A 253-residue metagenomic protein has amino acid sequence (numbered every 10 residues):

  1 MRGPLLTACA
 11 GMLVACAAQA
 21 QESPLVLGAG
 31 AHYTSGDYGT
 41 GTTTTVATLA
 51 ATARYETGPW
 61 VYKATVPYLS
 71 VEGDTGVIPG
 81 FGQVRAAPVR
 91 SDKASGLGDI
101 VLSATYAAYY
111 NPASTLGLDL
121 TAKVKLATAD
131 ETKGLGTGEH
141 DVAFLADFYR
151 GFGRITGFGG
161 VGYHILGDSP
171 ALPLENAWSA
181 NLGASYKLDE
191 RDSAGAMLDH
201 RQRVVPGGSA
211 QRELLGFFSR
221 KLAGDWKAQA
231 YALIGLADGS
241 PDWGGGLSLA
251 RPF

Functional and structural regions predicted by a protein language model:
M1-P24: Cleavable N-terminal export/targeting peptides
A20-D168, A177-F253: Transmembrane beta-barrel domains of Gram-negative outer membranes and organellar outer membranes
L172: Active-site cleft segment of glycoside hydrolase catalytic domains centered on the general acid/base Glu
